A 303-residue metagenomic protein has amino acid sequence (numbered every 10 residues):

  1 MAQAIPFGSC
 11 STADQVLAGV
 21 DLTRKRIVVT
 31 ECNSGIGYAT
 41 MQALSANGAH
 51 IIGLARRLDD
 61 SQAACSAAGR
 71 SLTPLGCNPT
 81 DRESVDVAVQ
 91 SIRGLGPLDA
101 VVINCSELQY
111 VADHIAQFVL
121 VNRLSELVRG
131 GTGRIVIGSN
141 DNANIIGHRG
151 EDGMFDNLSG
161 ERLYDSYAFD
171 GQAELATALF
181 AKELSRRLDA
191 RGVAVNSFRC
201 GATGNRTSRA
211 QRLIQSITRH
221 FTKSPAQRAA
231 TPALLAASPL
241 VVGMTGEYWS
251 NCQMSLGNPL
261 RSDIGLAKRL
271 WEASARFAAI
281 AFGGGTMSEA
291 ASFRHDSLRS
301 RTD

Functional and structural regions predicted by a protein language model:
A2-G204, I280-R294, L298: Rossmann-fold NAD(P)H-dependent dehydrogenase/reductase core
N78, Y110, H114, F221 (+2 more regions): Flexible, glycine- and charge-enriched loops at secondary-structure boundaries
D81, N157, A237-S238, S262-I264: Polar helix-capping/helix-linker motif
L108, L163-Y164, A168, L213-R219 (+1 more regions): Short coil/turn segments at secondary-structure junctions
E151-M154, G204-T218: A glycine/serine/threonine-rich, flexible loop-to-helix segment that serves as the NAD(P) cofactor-binding "lid"
A173, S197, S216-G257, I264-L266 (+2 more regions): C-terminal helical subdomain
